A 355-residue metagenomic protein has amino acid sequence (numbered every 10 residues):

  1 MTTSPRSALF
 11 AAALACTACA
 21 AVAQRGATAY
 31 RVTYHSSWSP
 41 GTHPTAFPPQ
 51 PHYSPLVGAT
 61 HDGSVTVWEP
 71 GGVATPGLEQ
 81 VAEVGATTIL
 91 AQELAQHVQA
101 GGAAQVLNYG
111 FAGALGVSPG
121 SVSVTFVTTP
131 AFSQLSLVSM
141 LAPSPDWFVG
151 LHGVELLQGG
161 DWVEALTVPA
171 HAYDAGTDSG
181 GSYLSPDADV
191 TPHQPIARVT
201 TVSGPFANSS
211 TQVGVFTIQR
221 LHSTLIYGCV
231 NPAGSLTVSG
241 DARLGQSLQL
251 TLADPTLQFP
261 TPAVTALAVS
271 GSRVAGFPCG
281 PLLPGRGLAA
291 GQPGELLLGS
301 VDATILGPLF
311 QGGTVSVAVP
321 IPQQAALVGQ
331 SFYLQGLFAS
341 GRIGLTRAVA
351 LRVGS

Functional and structural regions predicted by a protein language model:
M1-F10: Bacterial N-terminal signal peptides that target proteins for export
A12-V22: Hydrophobic h-region of N-terminal signal peptides that target proteins for export in Gram-negative bacteria
R25-A29, W38-V149: Structured domain cores in non-transmembrane regions
P40, V124-A165, R198-H222, Q324-L345: Ser/Thr/Pro-rich, low-complexity mucin-like regions that serve as glycosylated stalks/linkers or repetitive adhesive
L56-Q99, A104-Y109, W162-L221: Extracellular low-complexity, O-glycosylation-prone Ser/Thr/Pro/Gly-rich "stalks" and linkers flanking catalytic
P119-V124, P143-G204, V301-Q324: Acidic, glycine-rich flexible loop segments
H222-S355: Residue-level hotspots within well-ordered secondary structure
